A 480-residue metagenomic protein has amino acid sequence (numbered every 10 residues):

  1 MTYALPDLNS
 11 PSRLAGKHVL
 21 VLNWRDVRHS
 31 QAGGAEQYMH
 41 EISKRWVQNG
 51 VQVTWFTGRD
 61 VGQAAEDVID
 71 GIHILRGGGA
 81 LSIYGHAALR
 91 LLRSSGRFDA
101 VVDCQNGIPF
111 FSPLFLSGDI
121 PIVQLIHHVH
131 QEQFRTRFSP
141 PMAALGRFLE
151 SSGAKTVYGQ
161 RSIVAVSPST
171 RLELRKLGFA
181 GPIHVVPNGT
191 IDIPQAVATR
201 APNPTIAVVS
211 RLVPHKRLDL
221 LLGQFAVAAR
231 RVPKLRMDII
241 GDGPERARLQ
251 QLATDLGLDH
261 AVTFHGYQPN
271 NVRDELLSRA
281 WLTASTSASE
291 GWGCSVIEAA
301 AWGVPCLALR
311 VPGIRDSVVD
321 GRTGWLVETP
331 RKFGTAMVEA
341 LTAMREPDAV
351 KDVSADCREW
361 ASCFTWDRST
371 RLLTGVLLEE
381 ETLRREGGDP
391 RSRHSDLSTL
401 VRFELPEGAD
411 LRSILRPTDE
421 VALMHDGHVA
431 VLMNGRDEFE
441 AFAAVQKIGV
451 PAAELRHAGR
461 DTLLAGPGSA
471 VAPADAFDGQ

Functional and structural regions predicted by a protein language model:
H130, M142-I163: Membrane-proximal helix-turn-helix segments that form the acceptor-binding/catalytic region of lipid-linked
V164, T190, V197-V227, D238: Conserved donor-binding/catalytic core segment of Leloir-type glycosyltransferases
S169, G189: Carbohydrate-associated surface elements
Q250-Q268: Nucleotide-activated donor-binding/catalytic signature segment of Leloir-type glycosyltransferases, i.e., the conserved
A288: Aromatic "clamp/platform" in nucleotide-sugar-dependent glycosyltransferases that forms part of the donor/acceptor
V296, P305-A308: Short hydrophobic beta-strand element within catalytic cores of glycosyltransferases and related nucleotide-activated
D320-G321, W325-R331, A340-R345: Conserved acidic donor-binding segment of nucleotide-sugar-dependent glycosyltransferases
D348-L377: A charged, aromatic-enriched C-terminal amphipathic alpha-helix characteristic of glycosyltransferases across folds
